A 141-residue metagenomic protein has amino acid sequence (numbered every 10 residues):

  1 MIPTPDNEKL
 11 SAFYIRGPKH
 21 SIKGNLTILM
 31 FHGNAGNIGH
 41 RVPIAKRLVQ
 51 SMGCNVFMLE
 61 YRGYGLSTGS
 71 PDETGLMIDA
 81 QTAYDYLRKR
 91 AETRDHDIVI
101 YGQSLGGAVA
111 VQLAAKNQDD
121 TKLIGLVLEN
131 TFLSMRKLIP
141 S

Functional and structural regions predicted by a protein language model:
I2-Y86: Membrane-embedded segments
K23-L26, D95-D97, K122: Short coil/turn segments at beta-strand junctions that form active-site/ligand-binding loops
G36, G63, G107, L133-S134: Active-site micro-motifs of SAM-dependent methyltransferase domains
G53-C54, T93-R94, T121: A generic structural motif
F57, Y101, V127: Conserved Rossmann-like nucleotide-binding pocket used by diverse enzymes that bind dinucleotide cofactors
L87, A91: Hydrophobic pocket-lining residues that define ligand/cofactor binding sites across diverse proteins
T93-S104: Alpha/beta-hydrolase fold nucleophile elbow
V109-S141: Hydrolase active-site cap/lid region
